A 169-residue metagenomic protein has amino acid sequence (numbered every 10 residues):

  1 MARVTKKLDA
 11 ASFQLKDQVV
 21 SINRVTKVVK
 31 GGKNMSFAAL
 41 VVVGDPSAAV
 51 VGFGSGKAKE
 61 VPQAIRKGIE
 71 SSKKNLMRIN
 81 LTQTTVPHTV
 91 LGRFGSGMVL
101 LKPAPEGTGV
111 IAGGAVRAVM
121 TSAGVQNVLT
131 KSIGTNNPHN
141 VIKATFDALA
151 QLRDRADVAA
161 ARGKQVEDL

Functional and structural regions predicted by a protein language model:
M1-L169: Ribosome-associated RNA-binding proteins
